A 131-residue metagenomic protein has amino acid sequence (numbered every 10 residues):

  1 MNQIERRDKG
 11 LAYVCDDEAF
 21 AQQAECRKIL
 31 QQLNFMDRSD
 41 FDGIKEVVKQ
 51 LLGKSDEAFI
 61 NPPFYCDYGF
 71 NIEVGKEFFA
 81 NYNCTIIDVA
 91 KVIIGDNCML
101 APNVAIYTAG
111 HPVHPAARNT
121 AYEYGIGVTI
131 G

Functional and structural regions predicted by a protein language model:
M1-E57: Terminal amphipathic alpha-helical/low-complexity segments used for targeting or macromolecular assembly
R38, F64-V74, F79-G131: Flexible, glycine/small-residue-enriched loop-and-beta-strand segment within the central core of proteins
